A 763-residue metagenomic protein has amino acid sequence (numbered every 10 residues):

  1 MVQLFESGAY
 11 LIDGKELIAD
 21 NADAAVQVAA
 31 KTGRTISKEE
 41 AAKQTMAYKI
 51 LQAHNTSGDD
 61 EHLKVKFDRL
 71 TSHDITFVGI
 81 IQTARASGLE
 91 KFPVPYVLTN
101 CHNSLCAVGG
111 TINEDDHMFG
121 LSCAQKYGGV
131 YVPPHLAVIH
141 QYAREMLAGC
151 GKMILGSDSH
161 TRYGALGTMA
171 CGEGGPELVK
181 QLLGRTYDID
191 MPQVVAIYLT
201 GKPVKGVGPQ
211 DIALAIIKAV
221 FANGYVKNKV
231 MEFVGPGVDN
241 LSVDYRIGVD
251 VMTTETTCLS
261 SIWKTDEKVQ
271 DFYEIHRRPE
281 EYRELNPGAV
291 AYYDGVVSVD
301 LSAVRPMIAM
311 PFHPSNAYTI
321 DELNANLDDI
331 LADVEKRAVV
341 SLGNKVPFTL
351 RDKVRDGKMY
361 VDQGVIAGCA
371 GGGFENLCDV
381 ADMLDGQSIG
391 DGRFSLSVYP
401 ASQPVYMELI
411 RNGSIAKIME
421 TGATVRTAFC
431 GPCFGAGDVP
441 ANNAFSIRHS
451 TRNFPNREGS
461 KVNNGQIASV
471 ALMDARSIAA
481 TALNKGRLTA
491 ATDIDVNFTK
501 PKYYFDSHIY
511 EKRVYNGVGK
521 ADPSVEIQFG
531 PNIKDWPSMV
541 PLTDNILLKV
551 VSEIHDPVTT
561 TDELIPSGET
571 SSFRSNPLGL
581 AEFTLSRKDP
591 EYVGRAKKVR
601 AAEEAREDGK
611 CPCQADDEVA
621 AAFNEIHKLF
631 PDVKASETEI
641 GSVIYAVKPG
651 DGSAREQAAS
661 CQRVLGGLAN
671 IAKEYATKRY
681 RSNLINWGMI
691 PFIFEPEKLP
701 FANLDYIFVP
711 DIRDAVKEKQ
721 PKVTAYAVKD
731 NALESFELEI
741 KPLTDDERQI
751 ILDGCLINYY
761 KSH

Functional and structural regions predicted by a protein language model:
M1-H763: Fe-S-dependent hydro-lyases/dehydratases of central metabolism
